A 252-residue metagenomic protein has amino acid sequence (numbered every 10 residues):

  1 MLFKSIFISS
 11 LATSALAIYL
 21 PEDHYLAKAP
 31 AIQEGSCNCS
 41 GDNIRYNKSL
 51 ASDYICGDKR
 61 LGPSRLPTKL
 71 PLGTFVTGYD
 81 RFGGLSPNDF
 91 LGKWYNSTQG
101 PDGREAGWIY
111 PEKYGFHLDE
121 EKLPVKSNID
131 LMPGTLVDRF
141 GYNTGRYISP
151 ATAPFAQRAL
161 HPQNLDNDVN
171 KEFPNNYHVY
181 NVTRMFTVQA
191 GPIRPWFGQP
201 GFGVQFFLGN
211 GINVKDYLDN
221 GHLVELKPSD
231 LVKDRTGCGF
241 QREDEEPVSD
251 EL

Functional and structural regions predicted by a protein language model:
M1-P21, L252: Fungal secretory targeting signals
S5-F7, P124, G141: Generic hydrophobic-segment detector
S9-L11, I129, E172: A generic structural signal for short, solvent-exposed coil/turn residues that cap or connect secondary-structure
I18-D119, F140-G145, P154-L252: Conserved NAD+-utilizing ADP-ribose enzyme module
V125-T135: Glycine-centered loop/turn motifs
P150-A151: Histidine-centered catalytic micro-motifs used for acid/base chemistry in nuclease and nucleotide-processing active
